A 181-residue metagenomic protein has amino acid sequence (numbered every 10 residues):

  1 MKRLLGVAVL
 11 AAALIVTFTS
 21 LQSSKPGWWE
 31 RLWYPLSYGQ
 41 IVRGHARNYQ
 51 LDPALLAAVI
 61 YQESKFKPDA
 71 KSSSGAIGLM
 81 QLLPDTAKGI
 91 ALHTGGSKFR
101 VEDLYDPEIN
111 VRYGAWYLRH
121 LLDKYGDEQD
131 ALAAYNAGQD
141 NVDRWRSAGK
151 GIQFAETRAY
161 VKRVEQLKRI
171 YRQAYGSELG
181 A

Functional and structural regions predicted by a protein language model:
R3-Q22: Hydrophobic membrane-insertion alpha-helices, especially the h-region of bacterial N-terminal signal peptides
T19-A181: Catalytic glycan-binding domains that act on GlcNAc-containing polysaccharides
